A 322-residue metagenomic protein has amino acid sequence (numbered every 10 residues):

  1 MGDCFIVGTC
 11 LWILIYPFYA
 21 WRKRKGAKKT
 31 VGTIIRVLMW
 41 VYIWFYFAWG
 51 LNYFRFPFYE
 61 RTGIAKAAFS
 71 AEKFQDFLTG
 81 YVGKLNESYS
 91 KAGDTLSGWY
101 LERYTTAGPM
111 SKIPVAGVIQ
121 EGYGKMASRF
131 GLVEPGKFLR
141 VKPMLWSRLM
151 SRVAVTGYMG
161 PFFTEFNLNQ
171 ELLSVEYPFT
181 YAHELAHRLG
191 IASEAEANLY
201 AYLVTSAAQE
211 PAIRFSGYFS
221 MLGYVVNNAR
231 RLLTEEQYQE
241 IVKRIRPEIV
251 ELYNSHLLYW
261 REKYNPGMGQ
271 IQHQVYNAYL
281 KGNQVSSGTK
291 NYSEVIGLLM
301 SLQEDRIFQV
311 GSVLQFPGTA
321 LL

Functional and structural regions predicted by a protein language model:
M1-A20: Membrane-embedded alpha-helical segments of integral membrane proteins
G26-Y53: Internal/C-terminal transmembrane anchor helices
G50-Q120: Membrane-interface segments at or immediately adjacent to transmembrane helices that form the boundary between
S97-T164, Q170, S174: Auxiliary, metal-adjacent structural segments of Zn-dependent hydrolase domains
Y177-L203: Active-site recognition of the HExxH zinc-binding catalytic motif
S193-M221: Post-HEXXH active-site segment of zinc metalloproteases
F215-I245: Acidic/histidine-rich catalytic neighborhood
I249-L322: Pan-zinc metallopeptidase signature
